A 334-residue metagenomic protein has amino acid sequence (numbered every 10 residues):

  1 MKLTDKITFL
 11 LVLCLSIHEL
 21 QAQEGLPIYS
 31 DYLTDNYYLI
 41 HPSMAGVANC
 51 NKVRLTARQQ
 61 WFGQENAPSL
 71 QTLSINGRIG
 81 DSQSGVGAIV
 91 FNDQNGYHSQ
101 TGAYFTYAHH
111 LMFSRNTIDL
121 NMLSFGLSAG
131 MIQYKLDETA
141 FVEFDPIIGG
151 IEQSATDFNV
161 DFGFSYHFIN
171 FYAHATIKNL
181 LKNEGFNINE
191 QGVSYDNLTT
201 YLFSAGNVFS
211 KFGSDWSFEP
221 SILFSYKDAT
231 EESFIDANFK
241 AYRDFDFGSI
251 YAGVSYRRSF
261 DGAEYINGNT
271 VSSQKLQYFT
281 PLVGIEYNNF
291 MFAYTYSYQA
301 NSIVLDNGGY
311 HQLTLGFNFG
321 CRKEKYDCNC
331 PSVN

Functional and structural regions predicted by a protein language model:
M1-F9: Bacterial N-terminal signal peptides that target proteins for export
T8-S16: Bacterial N-terminal signal peptides
I17-A22: Sec/Tat signal peptide C-region and signal peptidase I cleavage site
Q23-N334: Subset of outer-membrane beta-barrel
